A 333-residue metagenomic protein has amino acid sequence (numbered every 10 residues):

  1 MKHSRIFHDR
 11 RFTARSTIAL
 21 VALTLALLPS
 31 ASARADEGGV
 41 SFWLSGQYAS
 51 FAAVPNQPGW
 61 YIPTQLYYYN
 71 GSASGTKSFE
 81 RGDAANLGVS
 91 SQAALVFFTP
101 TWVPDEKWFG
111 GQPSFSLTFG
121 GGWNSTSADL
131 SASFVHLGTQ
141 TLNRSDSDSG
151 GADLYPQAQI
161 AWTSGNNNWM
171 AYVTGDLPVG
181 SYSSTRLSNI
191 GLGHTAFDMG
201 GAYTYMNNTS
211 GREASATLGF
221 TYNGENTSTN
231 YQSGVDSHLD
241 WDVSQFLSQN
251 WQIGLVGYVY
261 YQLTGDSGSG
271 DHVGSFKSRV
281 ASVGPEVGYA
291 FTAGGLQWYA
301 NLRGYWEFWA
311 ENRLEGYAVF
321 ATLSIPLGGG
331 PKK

Functional and structural regions predicted by a protein language model:
D36-G38, F51-G59, G71-A73, P104-S114 (+7 more regions): Short loop/turn motifs that connect adjacent beta-strands in outer-membrane beta-barrel proteins
D36-S41, N70-L95, L130-S147: Surface-exposed strand-loop-strand hairpins of Gram-negative outer-membrane beta-barrel proteins
A53, T64, F98-P104, P156-W162 (+7 more regions): Residues on the lipid-exposed face of transmembrane beta-strands in outer-membrane beta-barrel proteins
W60-T64, G111-F119, P156, W169-G175 (+7 more regions): Transmembrane beta-strands of outer-membrane beta-barrel proteins
L66-S72, F119-S127, W162, G175-S181 (+6 more regions): Transmembrane beta-strands of outer-membrane beta-barrel pores
D83, N226-K333: Outer membrane beta-barrel transmembrane domains
S90-F98, D148-L154, G191-F197, Y231-S237 (+2 more regions): Residues that define the transmembrane beta-barrel architecture of outer-membrane proteins
N168-G175, Y182-D271: Detector for outer-membrane/organellar transmembrane beta-barrel domains, recognizing the amphipathic beta-strand
